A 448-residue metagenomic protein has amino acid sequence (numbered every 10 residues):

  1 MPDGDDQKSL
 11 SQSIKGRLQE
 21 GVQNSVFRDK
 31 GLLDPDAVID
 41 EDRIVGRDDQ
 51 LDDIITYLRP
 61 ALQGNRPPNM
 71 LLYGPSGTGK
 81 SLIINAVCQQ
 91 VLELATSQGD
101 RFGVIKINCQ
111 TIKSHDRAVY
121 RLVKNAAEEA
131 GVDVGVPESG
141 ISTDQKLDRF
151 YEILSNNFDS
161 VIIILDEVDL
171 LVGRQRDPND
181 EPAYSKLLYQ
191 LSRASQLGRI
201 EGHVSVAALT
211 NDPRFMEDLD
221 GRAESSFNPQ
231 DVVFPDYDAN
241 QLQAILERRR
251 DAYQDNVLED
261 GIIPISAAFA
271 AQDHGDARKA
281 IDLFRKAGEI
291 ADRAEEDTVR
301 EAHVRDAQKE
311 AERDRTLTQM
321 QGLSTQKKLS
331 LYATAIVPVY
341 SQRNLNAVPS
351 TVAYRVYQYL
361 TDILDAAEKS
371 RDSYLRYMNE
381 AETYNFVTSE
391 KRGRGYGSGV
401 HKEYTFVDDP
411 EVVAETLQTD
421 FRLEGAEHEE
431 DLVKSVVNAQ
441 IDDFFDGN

Functional and structural regions predicted by a protein language model:
M1-P68: A short, basic N-terminal segment
L10-K15, S114-Y120, E128-D218, R222-P229 (+6 more regions): Mid-core helix/loop region of P-loop NTP-binding domains shared across ATPases and GTPases
N65-A86, Q90: Walker A/P-loop nucleotide-binding motif
N69-L71, L94-T111: Conserved catalytic segments around the Walker B and adjacent sensor/switch elements of P-loop NTPase domains
L122-A126, A244-D255: Conserved AAA+ ATPase "sensor/coupling" helix adjacent to the nucleotide-binding pocket
N256, I265-Q326, S341-N346, L364-S370 (+1 more regions): C-terminal helical "lid" subdomain and adjoining coupling/linker elements of P-loop NTPases
T325-Y359: Short amphipathic alpha-helical interface segments
A347-N448: Terminal-proximal interaction/regulatory segments of ATP-powered molecular machines
